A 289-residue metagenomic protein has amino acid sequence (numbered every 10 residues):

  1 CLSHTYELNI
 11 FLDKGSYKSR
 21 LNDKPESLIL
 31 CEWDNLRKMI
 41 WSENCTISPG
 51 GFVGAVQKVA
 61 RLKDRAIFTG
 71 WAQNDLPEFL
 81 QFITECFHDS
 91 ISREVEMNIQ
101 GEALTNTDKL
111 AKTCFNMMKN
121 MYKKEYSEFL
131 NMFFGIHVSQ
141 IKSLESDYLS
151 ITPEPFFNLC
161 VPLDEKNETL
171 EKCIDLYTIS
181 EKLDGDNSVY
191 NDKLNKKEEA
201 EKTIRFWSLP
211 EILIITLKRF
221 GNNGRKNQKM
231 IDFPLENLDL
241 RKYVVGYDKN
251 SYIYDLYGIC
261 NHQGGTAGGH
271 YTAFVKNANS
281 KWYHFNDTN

Functional and structural regions predicted by a protein language model:
C1-T107, C160-L163, I212-L217: USP/UBP deubiquitinase core
L2, G15-K24, I99, L104 (+3 more regions): Exposed substrate/partner-binding surface patches
L8-N9, Q140, W282: Internal amphipathic alpha-helical segments of the cytochrome P450 catalytic fold
W33, S143, A273: Calmodulin-binding IQ motif helices
G135-H137: Folded extracytoplasmic luminal domains of secretory or organellar precursors
S139-I141, V189: Cys/His-enriched microdomains
